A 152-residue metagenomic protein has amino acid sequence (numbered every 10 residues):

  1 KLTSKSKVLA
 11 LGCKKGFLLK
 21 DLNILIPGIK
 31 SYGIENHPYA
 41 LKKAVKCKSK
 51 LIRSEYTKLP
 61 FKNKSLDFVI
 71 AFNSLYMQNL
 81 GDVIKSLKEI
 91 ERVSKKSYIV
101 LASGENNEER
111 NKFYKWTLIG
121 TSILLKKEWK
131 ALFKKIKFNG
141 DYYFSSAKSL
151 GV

Functional and structural regions predicted by a protein language model:
K1-K58, Q78-K85, E89, K96-V152: Class I (Rossmann-like) S-adenosyl-L-methionine-dependent methyltransferase catalytic domain, capturing the SAM-binding
L59-K64: Short amphipathic alpha-helix with an adjacent loop that forms part of the alpha/beta core around
I70: A conserved beta-strand element that flanks and buttresses the S-adenosyl-L-methionine
N73-M77: Short catalytic micro-motifs in class I SAM-dependent methyltransferases
